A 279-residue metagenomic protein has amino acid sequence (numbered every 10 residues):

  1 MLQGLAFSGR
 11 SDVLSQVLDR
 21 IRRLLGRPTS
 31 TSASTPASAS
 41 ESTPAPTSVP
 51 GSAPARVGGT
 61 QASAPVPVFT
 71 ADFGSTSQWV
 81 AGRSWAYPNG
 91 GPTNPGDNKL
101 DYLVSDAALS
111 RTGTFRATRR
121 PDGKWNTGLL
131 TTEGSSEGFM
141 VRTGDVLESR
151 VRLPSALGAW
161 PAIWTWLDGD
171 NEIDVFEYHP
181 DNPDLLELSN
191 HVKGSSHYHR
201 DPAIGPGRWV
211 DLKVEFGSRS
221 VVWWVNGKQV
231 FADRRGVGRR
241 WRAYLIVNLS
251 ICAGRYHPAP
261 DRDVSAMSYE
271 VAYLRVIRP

Functional and structural regions predicted by a protein language model:
M1-T43, T47-R56: Composition-driven, intrinsically disordered low-complexity tracts enriched in small residues
P54-P279: GH16 jelly-roll
